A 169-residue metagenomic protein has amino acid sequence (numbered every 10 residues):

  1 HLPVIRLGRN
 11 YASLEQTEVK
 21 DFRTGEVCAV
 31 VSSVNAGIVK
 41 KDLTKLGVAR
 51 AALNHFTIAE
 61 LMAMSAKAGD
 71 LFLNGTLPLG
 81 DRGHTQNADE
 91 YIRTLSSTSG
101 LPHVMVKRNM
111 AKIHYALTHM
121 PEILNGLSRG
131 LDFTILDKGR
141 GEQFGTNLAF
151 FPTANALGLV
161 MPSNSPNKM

Functional and structural regions predicted by a protein language model:
H1-A154: N-terminal Rossmann-like NAD(P)+-binding subdomain of aldehyde/semialdehyde dehydrogenases
A156-M161: A short, small-residue-rich loop immediately preceding and capping a beta-strand
S163-M169: Conserved coil-to-alpha-helix start sites within the AMP-binding
